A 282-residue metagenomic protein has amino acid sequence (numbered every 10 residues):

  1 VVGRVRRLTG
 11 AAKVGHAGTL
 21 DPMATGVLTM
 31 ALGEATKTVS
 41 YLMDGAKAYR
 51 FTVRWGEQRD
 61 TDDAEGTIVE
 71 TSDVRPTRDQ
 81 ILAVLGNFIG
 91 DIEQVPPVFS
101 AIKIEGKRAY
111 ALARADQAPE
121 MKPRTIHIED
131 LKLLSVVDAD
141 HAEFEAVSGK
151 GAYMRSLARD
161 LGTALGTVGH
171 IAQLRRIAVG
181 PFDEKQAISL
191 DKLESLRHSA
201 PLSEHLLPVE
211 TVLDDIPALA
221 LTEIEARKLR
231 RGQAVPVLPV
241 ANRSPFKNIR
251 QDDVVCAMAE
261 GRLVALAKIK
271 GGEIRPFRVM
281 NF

Functional and structural regions predicted by a protein language model:
V1-H16, L20, L85, A164-F282: Accessory RNA 3′-end/elbow-binding domains used by RNA modification enzymes
V1-S156, D160-I188, K192, L266-A267: RNA pseudouridine synthases
